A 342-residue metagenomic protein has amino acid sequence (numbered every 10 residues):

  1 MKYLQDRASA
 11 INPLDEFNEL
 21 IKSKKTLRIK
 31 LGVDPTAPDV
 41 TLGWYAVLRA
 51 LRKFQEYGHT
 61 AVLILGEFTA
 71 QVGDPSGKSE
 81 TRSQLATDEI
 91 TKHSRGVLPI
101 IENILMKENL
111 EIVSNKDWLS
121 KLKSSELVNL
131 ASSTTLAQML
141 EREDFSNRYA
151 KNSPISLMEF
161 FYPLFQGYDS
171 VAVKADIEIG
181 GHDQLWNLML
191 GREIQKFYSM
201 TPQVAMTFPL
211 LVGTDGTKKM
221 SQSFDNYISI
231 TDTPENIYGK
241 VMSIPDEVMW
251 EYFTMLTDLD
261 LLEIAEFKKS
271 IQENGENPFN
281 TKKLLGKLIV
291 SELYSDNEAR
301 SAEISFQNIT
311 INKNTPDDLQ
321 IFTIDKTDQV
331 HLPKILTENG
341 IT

Functional and structural regions predicted by a protein language model:
M1-I11: N-terminal regions that are enriched for targeting/export leaders and immediately downstream pro/stem segments
A8, A86-F208, G216: Divalent-metal (Mg2+/Mn2+/Ca2+)-assisted nucleotide/phosphate chemistry catalytic cores
I11-D74, I179-L185, G191: N-terminal catalytic cores of NTP/NDP-binding nucleotidyl/phosphoryl-transfer enzymes
K24-G32, A61, Y162-A172, P278-T281: Short, hydrophobic/aliphatic alpha-helical segments
V72-G77, K123-S125: Short, conserved acidic/polar surface loops in the N-terminal third of protein domains
P75-T91: A charged helix-plus-loop insertion that forms the helical arch/lid used to bind and gate nucleic-acid substrates
K78-S83, V128-S132, F224: Short, hinge-like loop/turn segments at secondary-structure boundaries
I194-T342: Conserved nucleotide- and phosphate/pyrophosphate-binding catalytic cores in adenylate/nucleotidyl-handling enzymes
